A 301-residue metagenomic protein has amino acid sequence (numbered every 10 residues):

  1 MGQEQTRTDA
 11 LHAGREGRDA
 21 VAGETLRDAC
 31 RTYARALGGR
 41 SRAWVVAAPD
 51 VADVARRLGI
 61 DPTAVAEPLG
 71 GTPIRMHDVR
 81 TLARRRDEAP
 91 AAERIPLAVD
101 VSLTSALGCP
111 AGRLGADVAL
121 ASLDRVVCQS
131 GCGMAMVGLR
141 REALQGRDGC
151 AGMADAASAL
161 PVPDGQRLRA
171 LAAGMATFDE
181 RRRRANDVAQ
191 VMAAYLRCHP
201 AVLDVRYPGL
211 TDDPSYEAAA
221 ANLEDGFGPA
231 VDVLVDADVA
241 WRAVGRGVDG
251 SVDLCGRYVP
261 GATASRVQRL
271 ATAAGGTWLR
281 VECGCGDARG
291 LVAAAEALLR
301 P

Functional and structural regions predicted by a protein language model:
G2-P200, R206, D212: Conserved PLP-enzyme active-site core in the AAT-like
L37, L299-R300: Short, hydrophobic alpha-helical segments
R197, V202-L299: Conserved C-terminal alpha-helix-loop-beta "cap" of PLP-dependent enzymes that closes/shapes the active-site mouth
